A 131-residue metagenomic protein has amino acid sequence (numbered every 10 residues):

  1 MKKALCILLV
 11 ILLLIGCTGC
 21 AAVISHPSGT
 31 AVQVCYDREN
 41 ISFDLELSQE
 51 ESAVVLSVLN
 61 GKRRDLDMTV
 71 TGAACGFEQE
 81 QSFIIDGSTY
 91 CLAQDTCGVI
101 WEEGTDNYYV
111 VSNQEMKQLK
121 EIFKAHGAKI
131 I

Functional and structural regions predicted by a protein language model:
M1-A4, L9: Positively charged n-region of N-terminal signal peptides that target proteins for export
I15-G19: C-terminal motif of bacterial Sec signal peptides marking the signal peptidase cleavage site
C20-I131: Function-determining sites in protein domains
